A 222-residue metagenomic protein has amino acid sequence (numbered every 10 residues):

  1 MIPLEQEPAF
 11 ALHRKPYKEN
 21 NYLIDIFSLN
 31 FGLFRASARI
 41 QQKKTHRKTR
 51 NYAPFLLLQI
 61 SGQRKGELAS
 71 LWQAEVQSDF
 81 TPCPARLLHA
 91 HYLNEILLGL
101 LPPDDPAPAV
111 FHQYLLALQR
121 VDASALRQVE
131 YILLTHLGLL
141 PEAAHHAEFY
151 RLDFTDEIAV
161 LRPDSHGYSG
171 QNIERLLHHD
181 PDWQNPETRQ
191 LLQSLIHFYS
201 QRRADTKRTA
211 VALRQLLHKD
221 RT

Functional and structural regions predicted by a protein language model:
M1-Y22, F27-T222: Non-catalytic alpha-helical scaffolds and adjoining flexible linkers that form interface surfaces for assembly
